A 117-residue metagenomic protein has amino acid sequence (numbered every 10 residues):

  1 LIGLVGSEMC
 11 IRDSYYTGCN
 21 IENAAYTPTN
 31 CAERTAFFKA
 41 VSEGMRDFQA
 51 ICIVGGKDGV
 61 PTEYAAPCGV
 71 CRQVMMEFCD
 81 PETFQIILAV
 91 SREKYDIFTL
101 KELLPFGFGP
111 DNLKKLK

Functional and structural regions predicted by a protein language model:
L1-G6, I11: Single conserved hydrophobic/aromatic residue that forms the stacking wall/gate of nucleotide- or nucleobase-binding
G3, T29-N30, Y64: Short, conserved glycine- and acidic-residue-centered signature motifs in active-site or ligand-binding loops
N20-A32: Compact, glycine-rich, soluble single-domain proteins
A32-E33, P67: Catalytic-loop motifs flanking and including active-site residues across diverse enzymes
E33-T35, K39-D47: Active-site- and interface-proximal helix/loop "cap" or "latch" segments in soluble metabolic and energy-transducing
M45-K117: C-terminal binding/interaction regions
